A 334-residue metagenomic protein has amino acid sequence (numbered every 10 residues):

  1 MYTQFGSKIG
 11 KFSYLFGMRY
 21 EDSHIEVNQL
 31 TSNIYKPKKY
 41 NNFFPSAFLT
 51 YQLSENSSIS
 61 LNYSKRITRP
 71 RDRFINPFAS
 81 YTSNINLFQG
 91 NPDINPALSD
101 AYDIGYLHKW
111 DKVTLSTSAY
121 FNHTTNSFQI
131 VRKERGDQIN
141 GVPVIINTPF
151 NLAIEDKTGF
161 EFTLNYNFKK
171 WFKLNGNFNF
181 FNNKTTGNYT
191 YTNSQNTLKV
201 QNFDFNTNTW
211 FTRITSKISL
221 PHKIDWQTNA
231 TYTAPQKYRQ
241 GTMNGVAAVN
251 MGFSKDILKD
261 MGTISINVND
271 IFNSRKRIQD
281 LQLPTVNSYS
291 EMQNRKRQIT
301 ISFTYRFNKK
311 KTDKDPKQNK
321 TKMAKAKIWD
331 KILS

Functional and structural regions predicted by a protein language model:
M1, N91, N95, W110 (+3 more regions): Outer membrane beta-barrel strand-and-loop segments of large Gram-negative receptors, especially TonB-dependent
M1-T31, Y40-S46, W171-N182, T215-P235: Surface-exposed extracellular loop regions of Gram-negative outer-membrane beta-barrel proteins
T3-S7, A47-Y51, I104-H108, A119 (+6 more regions): Residues on the lipid-exposed face of transmembrane beta-strands in outer-membrane beta-barrel proteins
I9-K11, Y20-E26, Y63-R69, F78 (+7 more regions): Transmembrane beta-strands of outer-membrane beta-barrel pores
K11-Y14, N56-I59, K112-L115, W171-L174 (+3 more regions): Repeated loop/turn-to-beta-strand initiation elements of outer-membrane beta-barrel proteins
H24, E55-A101, F121-N147, Q236 (+1 more regions): Surface-exposed extracellular loop regions of Gram-negative outer-membrane beta-barrel proteins, predominantly
I34-N41, S80-T82, D93-L98, F150-D156 (+3 more regions): Replace "Gram-negative outer membrane beta-barrel proteins" with "bacterial and organellar outer membrane beta-barrel
K255-S334: C-terminal beta-signal and adjacent terminal beta-strands/loops of Gram-negative outer-membrane beta-barrel proteins
